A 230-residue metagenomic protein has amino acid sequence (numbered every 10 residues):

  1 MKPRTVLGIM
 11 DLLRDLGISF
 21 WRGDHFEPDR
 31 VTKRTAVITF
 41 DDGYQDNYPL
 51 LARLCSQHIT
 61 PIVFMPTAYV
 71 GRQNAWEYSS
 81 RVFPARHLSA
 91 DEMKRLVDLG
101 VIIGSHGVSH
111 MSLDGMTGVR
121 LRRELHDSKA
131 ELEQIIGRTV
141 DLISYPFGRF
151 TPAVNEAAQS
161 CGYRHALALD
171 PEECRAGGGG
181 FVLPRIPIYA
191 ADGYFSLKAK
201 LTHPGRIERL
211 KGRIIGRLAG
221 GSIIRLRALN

Functional and structural regions predicted by a protein language model:
M1-T39, Y44-P49, G115-N230: C-terminal active-site subregion of NodB/CE4 polysaccharide deacetylases
K33-A36, C55-T151, G180-L183: Metal-dependent polysaccharide deacetylase catalytic core of the NodB/CE4 family, i.e., the active-site-bearing domain
P49, R53-C55: Short active-site loop/helix that positions an aromatic residue
